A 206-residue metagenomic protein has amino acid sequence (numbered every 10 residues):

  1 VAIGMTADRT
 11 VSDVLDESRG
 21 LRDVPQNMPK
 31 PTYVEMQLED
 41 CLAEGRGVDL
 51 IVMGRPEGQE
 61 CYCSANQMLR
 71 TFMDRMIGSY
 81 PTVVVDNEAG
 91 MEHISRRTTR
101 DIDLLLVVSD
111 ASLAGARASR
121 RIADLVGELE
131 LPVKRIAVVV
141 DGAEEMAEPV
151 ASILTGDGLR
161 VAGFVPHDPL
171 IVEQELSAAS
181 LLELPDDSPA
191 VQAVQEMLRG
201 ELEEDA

Functional and structural regions predicted by a protein language model:
V1-R46: N-terminal phosphate/diphosphate-binding loop that engages ATP/GTP or pyrophosphate donors across diverse enzyme folds
A2, L176-S177: Short acidic, glycine/serine/threonine-rich loops at helix termini
G20-V24, M53-E57, A179-S180: Short glycine/proline- and acidic residue-enriched helix-loop micro-motifs that form flexible lids or anion-recognition
K30-V85: Cytosolic-facing regulatory segments adjacent to core modules
S64-F164, E173: Conserved catalytic-core segment of NTP-binding enzymes
P169: Acidic phosphotransfer microenvironment of two-component signaling modules
S177-S188: C-terminal boundary of histidine-terminating zinc-finger modules
D186-E204: Histidine-centered active-site loop/cap adjacent to the catalytic His in serine esterases/O-acetyl transfer systems
